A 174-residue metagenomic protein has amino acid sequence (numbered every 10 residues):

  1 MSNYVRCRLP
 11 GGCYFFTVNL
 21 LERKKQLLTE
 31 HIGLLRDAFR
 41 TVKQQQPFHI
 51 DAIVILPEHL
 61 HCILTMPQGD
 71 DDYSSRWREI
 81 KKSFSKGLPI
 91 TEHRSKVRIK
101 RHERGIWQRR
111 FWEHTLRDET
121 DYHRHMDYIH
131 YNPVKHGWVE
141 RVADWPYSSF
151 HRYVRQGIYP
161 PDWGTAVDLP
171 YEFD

Functional and structural regions predicted by a protein language model:
M1-D174: Short catalytic/metal-binding and nucleic-acid-binding patches
